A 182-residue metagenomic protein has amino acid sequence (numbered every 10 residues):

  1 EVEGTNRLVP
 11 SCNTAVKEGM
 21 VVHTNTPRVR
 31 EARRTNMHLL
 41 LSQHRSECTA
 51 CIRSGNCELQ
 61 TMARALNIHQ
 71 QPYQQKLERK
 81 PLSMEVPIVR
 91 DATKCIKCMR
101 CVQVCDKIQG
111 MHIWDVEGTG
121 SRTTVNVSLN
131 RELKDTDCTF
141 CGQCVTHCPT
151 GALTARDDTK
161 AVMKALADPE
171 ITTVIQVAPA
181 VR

Functional and structural regions predicted by a protein language model:
V2-F140, T146, L153-Q176: Fe-S ferredoxin-like electron-transfer domains and their immediately adjacent linker/connector regions across
A180-R182: Conserved radical SAM core fold
